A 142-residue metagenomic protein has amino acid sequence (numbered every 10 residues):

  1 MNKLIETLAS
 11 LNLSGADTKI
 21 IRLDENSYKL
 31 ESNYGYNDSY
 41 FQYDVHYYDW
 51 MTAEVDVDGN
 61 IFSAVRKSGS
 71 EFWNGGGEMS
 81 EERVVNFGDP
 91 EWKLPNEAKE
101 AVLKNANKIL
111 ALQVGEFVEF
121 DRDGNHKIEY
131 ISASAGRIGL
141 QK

Functional and structural regions predicted by a protein language model:
M1, D17-I20, V65, E97 (+1 more regions): Generic N-terminal leader/processing signal
M1-K3, M79, A135-K142: Short intrinsically disordered terminal tails
N2-D38: Negatively charged, low-complexity tracts enriched in Asp/Glu with abundant Ser/Thr
I20, L30, I128, G139-K142: Intrinsic structural disorder
S27-A135: Acidic, low-complexity, intrinsically disordered interaction modules
